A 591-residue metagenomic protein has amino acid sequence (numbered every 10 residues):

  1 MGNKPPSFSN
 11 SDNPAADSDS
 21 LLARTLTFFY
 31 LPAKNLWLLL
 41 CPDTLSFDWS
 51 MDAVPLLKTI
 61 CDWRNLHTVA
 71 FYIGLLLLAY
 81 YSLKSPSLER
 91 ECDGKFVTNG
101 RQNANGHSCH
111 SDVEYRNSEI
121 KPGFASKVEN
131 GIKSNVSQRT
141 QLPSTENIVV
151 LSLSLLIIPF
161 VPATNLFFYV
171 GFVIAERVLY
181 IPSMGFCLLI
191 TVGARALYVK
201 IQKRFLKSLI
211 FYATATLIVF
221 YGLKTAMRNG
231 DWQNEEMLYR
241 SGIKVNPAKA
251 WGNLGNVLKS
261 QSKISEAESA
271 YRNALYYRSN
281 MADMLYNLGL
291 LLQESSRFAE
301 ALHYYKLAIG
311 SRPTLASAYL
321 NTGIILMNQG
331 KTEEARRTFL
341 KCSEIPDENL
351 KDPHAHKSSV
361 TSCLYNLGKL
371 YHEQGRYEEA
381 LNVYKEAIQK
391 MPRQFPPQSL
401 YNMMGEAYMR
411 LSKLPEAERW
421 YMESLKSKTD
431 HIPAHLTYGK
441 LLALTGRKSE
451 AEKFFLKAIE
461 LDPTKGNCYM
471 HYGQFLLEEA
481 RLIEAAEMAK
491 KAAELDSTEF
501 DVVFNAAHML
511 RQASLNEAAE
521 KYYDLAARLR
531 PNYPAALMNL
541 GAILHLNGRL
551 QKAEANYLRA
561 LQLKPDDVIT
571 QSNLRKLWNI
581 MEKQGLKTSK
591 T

Functional and structural regions predicted by a protein language model:
M1-G330, T361, N366, P433: Polytopic membrane enzymes that build or remodel cell-surface glycoconjugates and lipids
V245, Y277, S311, I345 (+7 more regions): Structural marker of alpha-solenoid helical repeat scaffolds
A248-W251, A282-D283, A316-S317, L350 (+7 more regions): Helix-start (N-cap) detector for alpha-helical repeat units in TPR-like alpha-solenoids, especially tetratricopeptide
S260, E294-S295, N328, N366 (+7 more regions): Register position in tetratricopeptide repeats
